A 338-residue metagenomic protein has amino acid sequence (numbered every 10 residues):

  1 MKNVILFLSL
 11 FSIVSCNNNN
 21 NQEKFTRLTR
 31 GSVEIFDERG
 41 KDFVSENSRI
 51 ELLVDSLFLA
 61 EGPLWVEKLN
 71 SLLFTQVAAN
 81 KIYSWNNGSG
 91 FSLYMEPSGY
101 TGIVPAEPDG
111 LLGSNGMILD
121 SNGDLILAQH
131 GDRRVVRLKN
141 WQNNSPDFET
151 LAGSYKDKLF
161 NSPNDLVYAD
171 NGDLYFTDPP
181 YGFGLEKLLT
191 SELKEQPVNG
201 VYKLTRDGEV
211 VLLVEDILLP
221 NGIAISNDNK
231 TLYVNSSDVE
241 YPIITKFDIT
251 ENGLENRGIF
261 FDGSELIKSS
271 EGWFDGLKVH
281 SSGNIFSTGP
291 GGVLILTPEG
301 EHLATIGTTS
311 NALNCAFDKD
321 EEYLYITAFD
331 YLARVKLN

Functional and structural regions predicted by a protein language model:
V4-I13: Sec-dependent N-terminal signal peptides
N17-N338: Sequence-structural signature of mature extracellular/luminal beta-sheet repeat domains, prominently beta-propellers
